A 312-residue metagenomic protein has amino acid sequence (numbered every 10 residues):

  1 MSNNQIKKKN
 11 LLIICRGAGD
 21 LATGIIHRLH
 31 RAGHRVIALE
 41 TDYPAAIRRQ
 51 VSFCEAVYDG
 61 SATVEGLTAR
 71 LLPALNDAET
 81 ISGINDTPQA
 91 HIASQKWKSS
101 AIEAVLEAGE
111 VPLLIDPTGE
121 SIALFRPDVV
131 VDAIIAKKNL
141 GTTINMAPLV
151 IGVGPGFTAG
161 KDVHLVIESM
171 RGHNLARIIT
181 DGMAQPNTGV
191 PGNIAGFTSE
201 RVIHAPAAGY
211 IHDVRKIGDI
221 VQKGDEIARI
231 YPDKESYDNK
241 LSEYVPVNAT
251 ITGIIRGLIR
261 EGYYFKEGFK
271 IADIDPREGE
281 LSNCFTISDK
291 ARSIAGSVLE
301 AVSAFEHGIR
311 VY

Functional and structural regions predicted by a protein language model:
S2-Y312: Well-ordered secondary-structure scaffolds
